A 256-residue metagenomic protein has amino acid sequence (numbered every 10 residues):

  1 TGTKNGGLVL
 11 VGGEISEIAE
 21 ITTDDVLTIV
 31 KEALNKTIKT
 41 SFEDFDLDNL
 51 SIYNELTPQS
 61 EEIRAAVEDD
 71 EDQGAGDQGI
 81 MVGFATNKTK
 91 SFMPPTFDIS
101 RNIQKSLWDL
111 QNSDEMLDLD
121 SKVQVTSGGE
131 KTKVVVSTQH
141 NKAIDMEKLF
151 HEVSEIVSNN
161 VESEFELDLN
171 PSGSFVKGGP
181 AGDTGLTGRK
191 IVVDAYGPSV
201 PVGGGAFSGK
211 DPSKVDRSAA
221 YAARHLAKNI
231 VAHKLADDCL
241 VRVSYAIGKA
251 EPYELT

Functional and structural regions predicted by a protein language model:
T1, A85-L107, K210-K234: Alpha-helical support elements that line or immediately flank enzyme active sites and cofactor-binding pockets
G2-I18, I247-E251: Short, charge-patterned binding micro-sites
G2-T3, L50-N54, E166-N170, A236-Y245 (+1 more regions): Beta-strand segments within the central parallel beta-sheet cores of soluble alpha/beta enzyme folds
G6-G7, E17, T28, E32-G178: Glycine-rich, mobile lid/loop segments that gate access to catalytic sites or pores
V9, D114-G129, H233-T256: A structural-propensity feature for long, helix-poor, extended segments
A19-I21, S174-G188, S244-T256: Short glycine/threonine-rich loop-to-helix capping motif typified by GTGT followed within a few residues by an Asp-Pro
L50, G76, R189-I191, Y253-L255: Change "...and in nucleic-acid phosphodiester-cleaving endonucleases..." to "...and in nucleic-acid processing enzymes
I144-I230: Glycine-rich anion/phosphate-binding loop at the beta-strand->alpha-helix junction
